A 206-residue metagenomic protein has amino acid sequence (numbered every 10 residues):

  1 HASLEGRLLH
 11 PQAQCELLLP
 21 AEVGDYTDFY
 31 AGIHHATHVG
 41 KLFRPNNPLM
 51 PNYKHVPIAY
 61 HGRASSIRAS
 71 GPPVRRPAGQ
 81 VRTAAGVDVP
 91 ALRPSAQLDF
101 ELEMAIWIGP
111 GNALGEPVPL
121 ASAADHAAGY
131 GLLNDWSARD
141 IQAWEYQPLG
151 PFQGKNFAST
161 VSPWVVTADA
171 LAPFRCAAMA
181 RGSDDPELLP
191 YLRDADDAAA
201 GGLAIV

Functional and structural regions predicted by a protein language model:
H1-V206: Active-site microenvironments in enzyme catalytic cores
